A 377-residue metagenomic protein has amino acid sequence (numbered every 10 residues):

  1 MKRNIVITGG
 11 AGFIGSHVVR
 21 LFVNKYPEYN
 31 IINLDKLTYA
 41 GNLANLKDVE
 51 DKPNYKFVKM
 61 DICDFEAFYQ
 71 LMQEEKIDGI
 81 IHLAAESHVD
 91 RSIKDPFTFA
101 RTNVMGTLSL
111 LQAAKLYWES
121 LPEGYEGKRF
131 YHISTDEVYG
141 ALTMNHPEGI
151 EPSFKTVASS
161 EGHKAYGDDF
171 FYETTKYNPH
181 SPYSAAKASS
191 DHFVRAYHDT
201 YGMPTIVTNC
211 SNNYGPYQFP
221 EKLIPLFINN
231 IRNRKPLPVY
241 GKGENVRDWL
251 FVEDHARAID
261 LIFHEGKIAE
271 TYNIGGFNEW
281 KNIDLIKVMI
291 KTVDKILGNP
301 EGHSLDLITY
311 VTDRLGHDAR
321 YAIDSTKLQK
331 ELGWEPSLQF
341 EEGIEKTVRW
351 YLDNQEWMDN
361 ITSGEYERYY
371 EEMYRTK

Functional and structural regions predicted by a protein language model:
M1-N213, F263, N282, K346 (+2 more regions): N-terminal Rossmann-like NAD(P)+-binding domain of SDR-like oxidoreductases, especially those catalyzing
K2-I5, V18, I31, M60-C63 (+5 more regions): C-terminal substrate-binding subdomain of Rossmann-fold SDR/epimerase-dehydratase oxidoreductases
N42-N45, D95, F219-L223, L285 (+1 more regions): Residues at alpha-helix caps and immediate loop-helix transition turns in enzyme cores, especially N- and C-cap
A44, T143, Q218, L250 (+1 more regions): Short, well-ordered secondary-structure micro-motifs
K59-M60, T102, A185, Q218-F219 (+2 more regions): Residues that cap or flank secondary-structure elements
T175, P179-A186, P216, P220 (+2 more regions): The catalytic Tyr-centered alpha-helix of NAD(P)H-dependent dehydrogenases
